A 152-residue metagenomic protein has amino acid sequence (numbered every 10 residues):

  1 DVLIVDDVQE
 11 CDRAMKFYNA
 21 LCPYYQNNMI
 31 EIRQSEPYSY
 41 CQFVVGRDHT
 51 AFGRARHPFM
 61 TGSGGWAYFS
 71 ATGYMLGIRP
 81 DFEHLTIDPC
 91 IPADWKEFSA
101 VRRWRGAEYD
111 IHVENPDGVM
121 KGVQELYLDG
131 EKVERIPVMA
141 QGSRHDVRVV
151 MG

Functional and structural regions predicted by a protein language model:
V2-G152: Non-catalytic C-terminal accessory modules of carbohydrate-active enzymes
